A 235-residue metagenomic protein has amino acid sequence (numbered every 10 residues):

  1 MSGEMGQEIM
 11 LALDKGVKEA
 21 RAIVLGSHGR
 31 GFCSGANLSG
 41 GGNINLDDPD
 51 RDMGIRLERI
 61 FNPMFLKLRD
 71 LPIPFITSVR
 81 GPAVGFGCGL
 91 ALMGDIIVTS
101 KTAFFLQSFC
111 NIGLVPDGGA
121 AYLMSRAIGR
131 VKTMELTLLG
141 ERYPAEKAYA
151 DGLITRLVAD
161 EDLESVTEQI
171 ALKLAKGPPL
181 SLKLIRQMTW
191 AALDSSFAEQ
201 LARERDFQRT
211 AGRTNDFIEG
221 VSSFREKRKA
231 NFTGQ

Functional and structural regions predicted by a protein language model:
M1-H28, L66: Conserved CoA-thioester-binding segment of acyl-CoA-metabolizing enzymes
H28-R30, G81-P82: Short glycine-rich anion-binding loops that position phosphate/pyrophosphate groups of nucleotides and phosphorylated
R30-N43: Amphipathic alpha-helical interaction surfaces in cytosolic regulatory modules
N43-I60: A short acidic, glycine-rich active-site loop that binds or catalyzes chemistry on phosphate/adenosine moieties
L66-L182, R209-T214, I218-S222, R228: Crotonase-fold acyl-CoA enzyme core
L193, K229-Q235: Short C-terminal tail/terminal secondary-structure segment of NAD(P)H-dependent dehydrogenase/reductase domains
